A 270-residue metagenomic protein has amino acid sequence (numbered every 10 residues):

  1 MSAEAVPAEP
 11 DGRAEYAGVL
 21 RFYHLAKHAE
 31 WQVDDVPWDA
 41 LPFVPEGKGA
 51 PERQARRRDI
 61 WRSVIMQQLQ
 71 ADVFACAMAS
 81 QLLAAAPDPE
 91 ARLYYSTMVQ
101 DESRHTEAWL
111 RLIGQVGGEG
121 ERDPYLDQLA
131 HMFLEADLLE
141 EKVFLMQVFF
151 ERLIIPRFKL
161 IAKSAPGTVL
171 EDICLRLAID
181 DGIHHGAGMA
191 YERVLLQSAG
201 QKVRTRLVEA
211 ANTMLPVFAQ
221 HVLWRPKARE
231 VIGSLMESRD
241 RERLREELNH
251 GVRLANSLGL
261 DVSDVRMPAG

Functional and structural regions predicted by a protein language model:
M1-R92, Q115-P124, D137, E141 (+1 more regions): Terminal targeting/low-complexity segments that flank the catalytic cores of oxidoreductases
V44, A71-M78, H105, F150-R157 (+1 more regions): Amphipathic, well-ordered alpha-helical segments in soluble domains
A79, S96-V99, A178, G182: Long alpha-helical scaffolds
D88, L93-G117: Carboxylate/His-rich catalytic cores and anion/metal-binding grooves
L93-T97, D172-L175, T205: Short, charged, amphipathic alpha-helical segments
R111-H185, N212-T213: Active-site-proximal alpha-helical scaffolds that flank and shape metal-associated catalytic sites
Y191-R193: Soluble, non-transmembrane catalytic domains of enzymes that act on hydrophobic metabolites at membranes
